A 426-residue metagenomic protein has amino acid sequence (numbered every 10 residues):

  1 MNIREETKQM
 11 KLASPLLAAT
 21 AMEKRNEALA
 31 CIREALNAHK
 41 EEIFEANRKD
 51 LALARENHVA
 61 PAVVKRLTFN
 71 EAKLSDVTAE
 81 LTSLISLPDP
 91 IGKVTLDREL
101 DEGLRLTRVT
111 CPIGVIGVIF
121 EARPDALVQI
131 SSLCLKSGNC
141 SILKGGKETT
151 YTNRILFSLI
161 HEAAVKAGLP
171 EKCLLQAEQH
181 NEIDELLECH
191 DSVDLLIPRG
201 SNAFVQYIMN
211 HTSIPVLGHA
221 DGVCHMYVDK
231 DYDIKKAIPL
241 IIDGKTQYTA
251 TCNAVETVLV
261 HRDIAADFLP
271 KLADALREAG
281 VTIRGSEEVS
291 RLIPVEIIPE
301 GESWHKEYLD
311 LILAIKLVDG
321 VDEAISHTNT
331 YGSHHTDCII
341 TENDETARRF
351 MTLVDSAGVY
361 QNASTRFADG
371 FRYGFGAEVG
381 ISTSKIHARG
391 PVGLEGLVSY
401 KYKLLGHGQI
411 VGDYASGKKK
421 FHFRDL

Functional and structural regions predicted by a protein language model:
M1-L106, L133: N-terminal Rossmann-like NAD(P)+-binding subdomain of aldehyde/semialdehyde dehydrogenases
E27, S326, T330-L426: C-terminal core of ALDH-fold dehydrogenases
N37, E41, N181-R199, A203-Y207 (+2 more regions): Aldehyde/semialdehyde dehydrogenase
N70, D101, R105-L106, L174-V193: A structured beta-alpha segment of the ubiquitous adenosine-cofactor-binding alpha/beta core
D97-N139, G146-L156: Substrate-binding/gating loop at the entrance of the active-site cleft, primarily in PLP-dependent aminotransferase-like
D97-R98, L106-P112, L135, K166-P170 (+11 more regions): Solvent-exposed alpha-helices and their adjacent loops that cap or buttress functional pockets in soluble metabolic
E121-D125, Q129-C140, I155, L159-E162 (+3 more regions): ALDH superfamily catalytic-core signature
